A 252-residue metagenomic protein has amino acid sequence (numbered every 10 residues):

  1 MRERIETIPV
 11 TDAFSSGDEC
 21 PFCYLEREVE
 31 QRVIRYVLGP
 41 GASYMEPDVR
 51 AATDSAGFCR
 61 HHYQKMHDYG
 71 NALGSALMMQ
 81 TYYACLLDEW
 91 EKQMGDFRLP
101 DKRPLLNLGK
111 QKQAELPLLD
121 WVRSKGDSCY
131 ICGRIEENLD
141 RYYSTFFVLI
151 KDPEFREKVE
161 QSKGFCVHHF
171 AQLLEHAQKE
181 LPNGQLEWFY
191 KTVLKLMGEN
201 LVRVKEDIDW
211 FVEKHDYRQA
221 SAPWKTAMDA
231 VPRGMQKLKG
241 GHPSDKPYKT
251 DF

Functional and structural regions predicted by a protein language model:
M1-I8, L38-M45, P104-P117, T145-K151: Short Cys/His-rich Zn2+-coordinating modules
T7-G17, D48-T53, E115-K125, F155-V159: Short, flexible, mixed-charge glycine/proline-rich loop motifs that serve as phosphate/nucleic-acid-contacting
C20-Y24, C129-C132: Short cysteine-rich clusters marking metal-coordination/redox-active sites
L25-R50, R134-E157: Short recognition patches in nucleic-acid-associated and regulatory proteins
G39-S43, L73-W90, F147-P153, E180-N200: Short amphipathic alpha-helical linker/capping segments at the junctions of internal repeats and modular domains
A52-Y69, G126-I135, E160-L174: Extracellular/lumenal glycan-associated surfaces
D96-L108, S128, F189-F252: Long, charge-rich alpha-helical interaction segments
S162-A171, Q178, G240-F252: Long C-terminal interaction/binding lobes of large macromolecular proteins
